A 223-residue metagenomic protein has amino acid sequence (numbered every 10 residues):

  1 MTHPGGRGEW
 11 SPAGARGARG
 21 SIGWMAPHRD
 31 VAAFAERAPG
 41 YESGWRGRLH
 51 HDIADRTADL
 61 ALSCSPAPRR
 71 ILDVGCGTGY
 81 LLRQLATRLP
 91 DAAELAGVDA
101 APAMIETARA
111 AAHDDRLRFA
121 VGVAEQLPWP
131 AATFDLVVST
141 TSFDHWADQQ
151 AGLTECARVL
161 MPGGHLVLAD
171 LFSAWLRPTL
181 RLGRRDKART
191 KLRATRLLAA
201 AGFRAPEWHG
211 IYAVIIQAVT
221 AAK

Functional and structural regions predicted by a protein language model:
W10, G17-S65, Y80-Q84, T107 (+1 more regions): Conserved class I S-adenosyl-L-methionine
H28, W45, V167-V219: C-terminal alpha-helical "lid/dimerization" subdomain adjacent to the S-adenosyl-L-methionine
R70, G164-H165: Short glycine-centered segments of the SAM/dcSAM-binding site in methyltransferase folds
L72-V74, T78-Q126: Class I SAM-dependent methyltransferase SAM/SAH-binding core
E125-L136: A short acidic, Gly/Pro-enriched loop at the edge of an enzyme's catalytic core that lines a small-molecule cofactor
L136-D148: A short SAM/SAH-binding and catalytic strip from SAM-dependent methyltransferases
A147-A151, L176: Short N-terminal helix/helix-N-cap motif within the alpha/beta-hydrolase-1
Q150-P162: A short glycine-rich, Lys/Arg-flanked "PGG" loop and its adjoining helix->strand segment in the class I
